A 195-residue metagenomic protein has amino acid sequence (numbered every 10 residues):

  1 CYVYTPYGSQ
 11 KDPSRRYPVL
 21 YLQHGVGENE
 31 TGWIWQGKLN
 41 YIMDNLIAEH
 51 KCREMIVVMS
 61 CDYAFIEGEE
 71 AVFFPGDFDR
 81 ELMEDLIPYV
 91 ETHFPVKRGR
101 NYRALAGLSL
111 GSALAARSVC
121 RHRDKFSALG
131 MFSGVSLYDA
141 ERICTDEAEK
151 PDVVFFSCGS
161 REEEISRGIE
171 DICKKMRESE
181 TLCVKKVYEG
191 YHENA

Functional and structural regions predicted by a protein language model:
C1-A195: Non-catalytic cap/lid and distal C-terminal segments of serine-dependent acyl enzymes
